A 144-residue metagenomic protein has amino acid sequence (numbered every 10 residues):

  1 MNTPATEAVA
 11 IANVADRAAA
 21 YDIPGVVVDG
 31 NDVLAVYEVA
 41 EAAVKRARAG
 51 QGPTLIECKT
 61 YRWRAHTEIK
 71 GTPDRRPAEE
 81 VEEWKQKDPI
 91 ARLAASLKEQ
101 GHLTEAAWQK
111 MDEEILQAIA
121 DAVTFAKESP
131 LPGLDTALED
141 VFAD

Functional and structural regions predicted by a protein language model:
M1-E128: Glycine-rich ThDP/TPP pyrophosphate-binding loop and its adjacent helix/strand module within ThDP-dependent enzymes
E128-D144: C-terminal intrinsically disordered, low-complexity extensions immediately downstream of enzyme catalytic cores
